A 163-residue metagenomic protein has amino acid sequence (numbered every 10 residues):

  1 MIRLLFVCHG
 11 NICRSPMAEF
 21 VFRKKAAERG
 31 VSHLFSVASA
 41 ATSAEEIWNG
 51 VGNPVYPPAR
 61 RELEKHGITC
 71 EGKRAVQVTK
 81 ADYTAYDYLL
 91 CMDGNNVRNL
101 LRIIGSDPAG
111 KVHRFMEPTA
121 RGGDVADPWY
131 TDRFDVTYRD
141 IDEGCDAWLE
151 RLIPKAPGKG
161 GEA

Functional and structural regions predicted by a protein language model:
M1-A85, E150-A163: Conserved active-site segments centered on acidic
S15, M92-D93: Replace "coordinates the UDP/GDP/TDP-sugar" with "coordinates nucleotide-activated sugar donors
G52-Y56, D93, F134: A structural signal for well-ordered alpha-helical scaffolds and beta->alpha junctions
D82, Y88, G94-A163: Phosphate-binding/catalytic loops
